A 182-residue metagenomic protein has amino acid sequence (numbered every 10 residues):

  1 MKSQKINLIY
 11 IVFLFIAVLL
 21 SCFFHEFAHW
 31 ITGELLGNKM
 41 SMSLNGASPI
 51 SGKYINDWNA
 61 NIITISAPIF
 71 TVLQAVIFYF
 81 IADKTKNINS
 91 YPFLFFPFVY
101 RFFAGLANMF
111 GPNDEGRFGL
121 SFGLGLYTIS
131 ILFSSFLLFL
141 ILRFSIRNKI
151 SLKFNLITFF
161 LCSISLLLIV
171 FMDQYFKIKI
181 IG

Functional and structural regions predicted by a protein language model:
M1-F13: N-terminal membrane topogenic signal
K2, F80-Y91, S145-N155: Membrane-interface helix-boundary motifs at transmembrane edges
I11-N61: Small-residue-rich helix-interface/hinge motifs
P49-G52, I63, T71-A75, Y79 (+1 more regions): Small-polar-interrupted transmembrane alpha-helices in polytopic inner-membrane proteins
D57-L73, S121-I141: Membrane-interface loop-to-helix entry segments
S90-Y91, L106-S121, F144-K149, K177: Juxtamembrane/interfacial segments flanking transmembrane helices
P92-R101, K153-S165: Central hydrophobic cores of alpha-helical transmembrane segments in multi-pass integral membrane proteins
L168-G182: Juxtamembrane boundary at the C-terminal end of a transmembrane helix
